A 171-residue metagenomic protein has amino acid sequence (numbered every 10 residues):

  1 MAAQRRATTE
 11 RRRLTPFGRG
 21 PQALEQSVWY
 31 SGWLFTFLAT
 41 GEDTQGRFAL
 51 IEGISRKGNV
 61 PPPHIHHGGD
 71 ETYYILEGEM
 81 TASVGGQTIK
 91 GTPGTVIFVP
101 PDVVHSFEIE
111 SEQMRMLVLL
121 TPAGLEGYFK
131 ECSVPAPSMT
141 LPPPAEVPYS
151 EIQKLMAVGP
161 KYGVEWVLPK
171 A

Functional and structural regions predicted by a protein language model:
M1-F48, L141-A171: A short, N-terminal "cap"/entry segment at the start of jelly-roll beta-barrel domains of the cupin/DSBH fold
S31, S83-G85, E110: Short strand-coil-strand connectors
F37, L50-I54, T72, T88 (+1 more regions): Conserved hydrophobic/aromatic beta-strand scaffold that supports enzyme active sites
A39-T40, V60-H67, E108-E110: Short histidine-centered beta-strand/loop micro-motifs that create catalytic or ligand/metal-coordination sites
L50-K57, I65-V84, L119-P122: Short, conserved beta-strand element in jelly-roll/cupin
E79, G86-V104: Short acidic-glycine-tyrosine-enriched beta hairpin
F98-V99, S111-Y128: A short hydrophobic beta-strand segment most commonly corresponding to one strand of the jelly-roll/cupin
R115, G127-P142: A hydrophobic, small-residue-rich beta->alpha segment in the mid-to-C-terminal subdomain of diverse proteins
